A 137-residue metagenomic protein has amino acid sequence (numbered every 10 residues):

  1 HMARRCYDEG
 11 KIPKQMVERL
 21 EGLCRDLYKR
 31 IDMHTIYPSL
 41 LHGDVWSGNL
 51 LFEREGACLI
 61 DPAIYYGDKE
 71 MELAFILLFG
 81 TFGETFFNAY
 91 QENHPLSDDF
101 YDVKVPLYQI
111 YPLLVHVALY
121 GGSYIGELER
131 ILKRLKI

Functional and structural regions predicted by a protein language model:
H1-L40: An alpha-helical support segment within catalytic cores of ATP-dependent transferases
Q15, R19, P112, I137: Charged phosphate-binding loop/patch that engages nucleotide di/tri-phosphates or the phosphate backbone of nucleic
G22, D26, T85, A89 (+1 more regions): Alpha-helical elements of Rossmann-like donor-binding domains used by nucleotide-donor carbohydrate transfer enzymes
H34-L40, S47, L51-D102, L113 (+1 more regions): Active-site Asp-x-Gly
H116-I137: ATP/Mg2+ or Mg2+-diphosphate-binding catalytic cores that bind nucleotide phosphates or diphosphates via glycine-rich
